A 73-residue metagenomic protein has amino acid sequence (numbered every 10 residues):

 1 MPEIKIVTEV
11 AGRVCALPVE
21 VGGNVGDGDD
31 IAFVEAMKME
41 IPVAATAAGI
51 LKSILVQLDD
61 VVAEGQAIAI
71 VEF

Functional and structural regions predicted by a protein language model:
M1-R13, D30-T46, F73: Short beta-strand-turn/beta-hairpin segments enriched in glycine/proline and small hydrophobics that form edge-strand
V10, A16-E20, S53-V56: Short histidine-centered loop motifs in beta-beta connectors
E20-I31, L58-I68: Short, well-structured beta-strand-loop connectors
K52, I70-E72: Short alpha-helical linear motifs
